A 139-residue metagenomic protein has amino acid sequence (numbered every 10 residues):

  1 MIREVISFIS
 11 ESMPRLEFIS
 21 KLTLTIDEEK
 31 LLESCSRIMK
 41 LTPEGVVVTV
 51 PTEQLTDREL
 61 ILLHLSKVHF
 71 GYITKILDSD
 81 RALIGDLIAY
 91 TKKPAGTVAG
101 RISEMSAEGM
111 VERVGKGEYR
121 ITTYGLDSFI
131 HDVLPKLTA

Functional and structural regions predicted by a protein language model:
M1-T56: Long, low-complexity, charged/polar intrinsically disordered regions in eukaryotic proteins
L60-G71: Short amphipathic alpha-helical elements of helix-turn-helix/winged-helix folds
Y72-Y90: Short acidic, hydrophobic short linear motifs in intrinsically disordered regions
R81-L83, G117-T123: Minor-groove-contacting beta-hairpin "wing" of winged helix-turn-helix DNA-binding domains
S103-K116: A short, conserved structural fragment
L126-A139: Short, amphipathic alpha-helical interaction segments positioned at domain boundaries
